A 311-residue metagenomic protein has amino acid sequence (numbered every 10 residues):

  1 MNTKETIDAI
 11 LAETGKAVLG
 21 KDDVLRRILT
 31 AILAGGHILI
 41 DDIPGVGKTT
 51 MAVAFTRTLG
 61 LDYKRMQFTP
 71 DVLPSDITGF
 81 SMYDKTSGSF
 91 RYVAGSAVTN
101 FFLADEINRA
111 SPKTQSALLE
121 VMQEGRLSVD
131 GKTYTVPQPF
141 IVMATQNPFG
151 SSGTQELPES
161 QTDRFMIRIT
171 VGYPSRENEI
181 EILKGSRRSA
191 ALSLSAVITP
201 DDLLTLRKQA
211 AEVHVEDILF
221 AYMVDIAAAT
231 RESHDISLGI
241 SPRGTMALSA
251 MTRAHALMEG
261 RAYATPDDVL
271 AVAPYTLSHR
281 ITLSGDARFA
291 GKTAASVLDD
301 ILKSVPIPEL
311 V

Functional and structural regions predicted by a protein language model:
N2-I43, V224: Pre-Walker A (pre-P-loop) alpha-helix and adjacent loop at the N terminus of AAA/AAA+ ATPase modules, a conserved
R27-T30, Y83-L103: Conserved alpha-helical scaffold flanking the Walker A/P-loop in AAA+ ATPase domains
I32-T69: Walker A/P-loop
D42, D105-E106, A117: Walker B catalytic acidic pair
I43, I77, T145: P-loop (Walker A) phosphate-binding loop of NTP-binding proteins
T58-T86: AAA+/P-loop NTPase substrate/partner-engagement loops
D84-S89, A110, T114, M122-V213 (+1 more regions): Canonical AAA+ ATPase core
E232-V311: C-terminal engagement/docking regions of AAA+ P-loop ATPases
